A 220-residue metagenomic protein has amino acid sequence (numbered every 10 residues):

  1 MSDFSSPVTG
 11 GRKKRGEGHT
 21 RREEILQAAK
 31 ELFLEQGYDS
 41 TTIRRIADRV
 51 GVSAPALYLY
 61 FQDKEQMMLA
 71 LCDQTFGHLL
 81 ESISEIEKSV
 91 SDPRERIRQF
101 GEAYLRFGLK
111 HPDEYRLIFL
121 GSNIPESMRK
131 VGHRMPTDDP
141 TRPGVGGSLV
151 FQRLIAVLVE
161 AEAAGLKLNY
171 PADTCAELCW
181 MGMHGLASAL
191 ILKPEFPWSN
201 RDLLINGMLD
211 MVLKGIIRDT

Functional and structural regions predicted by a protein language model:
M1-T20, T220: N-terminal intrinsically disordered/low-complexity leader segments
R21-K30, I46, L71-L79, I83 (+1 more regions): Generic hydrophobic, amphipathic alpha-helix propensity
E24, A28, L32-Q66, A70: Helix-turn-helix
L32, I86, F107, V157 (+1 more regions): Short alpha-helical functional segments enriched in proximate histidine and acidic residues
L71-Q99, R129-D139, G144, A163: Amphipathic alpha-helical linker/stalk segments
S84-E114, G146, A172, A176-C179: Hydrophobic alpha-helical connector segments
Y115-R116, L120, S127-V131, P136-G144 (+3 more regions): Hydrophobic/aromatic-rich alpha-helical bundle segments in the mid-to-C-terminal region
